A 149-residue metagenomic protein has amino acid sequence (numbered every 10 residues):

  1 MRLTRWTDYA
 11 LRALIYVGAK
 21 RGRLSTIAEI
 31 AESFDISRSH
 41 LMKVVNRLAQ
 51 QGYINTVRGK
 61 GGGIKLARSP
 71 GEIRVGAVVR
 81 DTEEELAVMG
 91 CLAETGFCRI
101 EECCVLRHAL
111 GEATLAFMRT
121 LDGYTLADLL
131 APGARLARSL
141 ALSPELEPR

Functional and structural regions predicted by a protein language model:
L3-I36, N46, N55: N-terminal helix-turn-helix DNA-binding core of bacterial DNA-binding proteins
S39: Key DNA-contact positions within bacterial/archaeal DNA-binding proteins
Q50-Y53, D81: Residue cluster at the C-terminal edge of the helix-turn-helix DNA-binding motif
G52-A67: Beta-hairpin "wing" of winged helix-turn-helix
P70-T95, L106-L115: Conserved segment of winged-helix/HTH DNA-binding domains
G96-R149: C-terminal regulatory/oligomerization modules of transcriptional regulators
